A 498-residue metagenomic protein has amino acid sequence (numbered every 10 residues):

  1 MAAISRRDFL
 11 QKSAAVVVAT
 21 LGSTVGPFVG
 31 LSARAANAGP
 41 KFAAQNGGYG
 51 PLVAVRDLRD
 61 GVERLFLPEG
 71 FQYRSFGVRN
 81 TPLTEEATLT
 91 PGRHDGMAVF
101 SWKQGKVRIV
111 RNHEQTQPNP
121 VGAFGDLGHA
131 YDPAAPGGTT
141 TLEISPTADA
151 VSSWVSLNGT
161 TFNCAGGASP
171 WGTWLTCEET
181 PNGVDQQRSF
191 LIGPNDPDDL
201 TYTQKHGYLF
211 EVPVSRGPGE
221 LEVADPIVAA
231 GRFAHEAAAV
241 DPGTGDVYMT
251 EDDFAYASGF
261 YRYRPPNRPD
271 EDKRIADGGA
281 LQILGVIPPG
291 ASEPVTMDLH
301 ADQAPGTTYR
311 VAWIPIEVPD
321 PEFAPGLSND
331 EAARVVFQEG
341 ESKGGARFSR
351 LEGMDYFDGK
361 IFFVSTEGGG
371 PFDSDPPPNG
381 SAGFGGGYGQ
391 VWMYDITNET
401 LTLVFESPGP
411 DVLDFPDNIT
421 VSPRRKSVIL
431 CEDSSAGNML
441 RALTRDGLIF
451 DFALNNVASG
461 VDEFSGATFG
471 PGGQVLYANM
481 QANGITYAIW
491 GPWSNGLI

Functional and structural regions predicted by a protein language model:
M1-V17: N-terminal secretory signal peptides and thylakoid transit peptides that target proteins across membranes
S5, T24-L67: C-terminal segment of N-terminal export signals and the immediately downstream linker at the start of the mature
S101-Q104, S169-P170, P242-G243, Y356-D358 (+2 more regions): Residue-level detector of Asp-centered blade-edge/turn motifs that repeat once per structural unit in beta-propeller
P136-S145, P197-S215, R262-P265, G387-I396 (+1 more regions): Beta-propeller blade signature
M297-N398: Beta-propeller domains
T366, P408-L448: Loop/turn-rich, solvent-exposed surfaces of beta-rich toroidal or solenoidal domains
F405-D417, L448-G470: Conserved blade-ending motifs and adjacent loop-strand segments that build the rim/top face of beta-propeller domains
T468-I498: Blade-level signature of beta-propeller repeat domains, shared across WD40, Kelch, NHL, RCC1 and BNR/Asp-box propellers
